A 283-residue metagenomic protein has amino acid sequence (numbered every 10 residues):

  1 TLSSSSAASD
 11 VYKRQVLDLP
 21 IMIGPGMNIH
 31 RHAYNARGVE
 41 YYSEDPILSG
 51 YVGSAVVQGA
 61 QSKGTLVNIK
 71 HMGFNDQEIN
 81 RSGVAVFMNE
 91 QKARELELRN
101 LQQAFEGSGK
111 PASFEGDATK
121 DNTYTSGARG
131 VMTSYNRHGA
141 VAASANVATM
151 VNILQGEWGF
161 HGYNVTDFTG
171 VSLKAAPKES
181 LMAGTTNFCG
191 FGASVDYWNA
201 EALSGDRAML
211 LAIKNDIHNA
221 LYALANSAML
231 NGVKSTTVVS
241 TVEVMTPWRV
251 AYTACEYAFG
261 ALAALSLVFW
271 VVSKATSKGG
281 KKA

Functional and structural regions predicted by a protein language model:
T1-L2: Short, well-ordered junction/capping motifs at the entry into regular secondary structure
S5-A283: Glycoside hydrolase catalytic-domain context in secreted enzymes
